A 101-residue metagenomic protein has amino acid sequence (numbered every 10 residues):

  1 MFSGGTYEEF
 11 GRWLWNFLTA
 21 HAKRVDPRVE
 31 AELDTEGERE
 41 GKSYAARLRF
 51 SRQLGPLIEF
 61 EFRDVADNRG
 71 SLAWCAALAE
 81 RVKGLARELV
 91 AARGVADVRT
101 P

Functional and structural regions predicted by a protein language model:
M1-G37, R69-V82: Negatively charged, low-complexity tracts enriched in Asp/Glu with abundant Ser/Thr
S3, A77-P101: C-terminal low-complexity, charged extensions that often adopt amphipathic alpha-helices
H21-A22, R47, R93-G94: Functionally constrained cores in energy, signaling, and assembly domains
L33, Y44, L57-E61: Hydrophobic alpha-helical segments that drive targeting, anchoring, or assembly
R39-A46: A short, glycine/Asx- and small/polar-enriched loop/turn that sits immediately N-terminal to a beta-strand
F50-E80, G84-R87: Intrinsically disordered, low-complexity regulatory segments enriched in Ser/Thr/Pro and charged residues
